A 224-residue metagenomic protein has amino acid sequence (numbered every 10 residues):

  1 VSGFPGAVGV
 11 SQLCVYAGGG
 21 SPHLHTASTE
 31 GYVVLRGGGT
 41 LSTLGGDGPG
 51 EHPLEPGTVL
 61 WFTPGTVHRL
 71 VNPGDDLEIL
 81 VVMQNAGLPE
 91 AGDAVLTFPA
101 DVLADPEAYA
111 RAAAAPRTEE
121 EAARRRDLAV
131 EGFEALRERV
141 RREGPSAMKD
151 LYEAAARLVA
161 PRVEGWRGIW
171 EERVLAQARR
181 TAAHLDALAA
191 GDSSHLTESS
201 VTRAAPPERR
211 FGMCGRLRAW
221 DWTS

Functional and structural regions predicted by a protein language model:
V1-G6: N-terminal intrinsically disordered, low-complexity regulatory tails that precede a folded domain
G9-H25: Conserved short histidine dyad/triad with adjacent acidic residue
G20-T26, T43-L44, E51-P53, V71: Short histidine-centered beta-strand/loop micro-motifs that create catalytic or ligand/metal-coordination sites
T26-L41, Q84: Short, conserved beta-strand element in jelly-roll/cupin
G38-T40, V67, D76: Structural motif
L44-G65: Short acidic-glycine-tyrosine-enriched beta hairpin
P73-G144: Double-stranded beta-helix
L128-S224: Charged, low-complexity intrinsically disordered regulatory/assembly segments
